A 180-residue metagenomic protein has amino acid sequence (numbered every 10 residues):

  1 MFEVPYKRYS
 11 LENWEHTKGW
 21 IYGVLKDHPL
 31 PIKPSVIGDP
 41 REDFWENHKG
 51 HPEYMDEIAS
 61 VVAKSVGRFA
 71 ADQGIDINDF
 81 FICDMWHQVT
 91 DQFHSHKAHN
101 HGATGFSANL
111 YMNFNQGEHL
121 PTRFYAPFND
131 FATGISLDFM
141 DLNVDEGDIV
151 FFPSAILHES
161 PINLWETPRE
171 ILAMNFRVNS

Functional and structural regions predicted by a protein language model:
M1-N78, S95: Non-heme Fe(II)/2-oxoglutarate
V4, I82, H119, T167-I171: Short edge beta-strand segments in beta-sheet-rich domains
S10, H51, M55, H101 (+2 more regions): Aromatic-acidic/polar surface patches that form glycan- and anion
D79, N100-T104, E166-P168: A generic structural micro-feature
C83-F151, P161, V178: Catalytic core of non-heme Fe(II) oxygenases with the double-stranded beta-helix
S107-L110, E166-S180: A short hydrophobic beta-strand segment most commonly corresponding to one strand of the jelly-roll/cupin
P153-A155: Short, proline-centered helix/strand-breaking motifs
H158: Glycine-rich nucleotide phosphate-binding loop and flanking beta-alpha elements of Rossmann-like dinucleotide-binding
